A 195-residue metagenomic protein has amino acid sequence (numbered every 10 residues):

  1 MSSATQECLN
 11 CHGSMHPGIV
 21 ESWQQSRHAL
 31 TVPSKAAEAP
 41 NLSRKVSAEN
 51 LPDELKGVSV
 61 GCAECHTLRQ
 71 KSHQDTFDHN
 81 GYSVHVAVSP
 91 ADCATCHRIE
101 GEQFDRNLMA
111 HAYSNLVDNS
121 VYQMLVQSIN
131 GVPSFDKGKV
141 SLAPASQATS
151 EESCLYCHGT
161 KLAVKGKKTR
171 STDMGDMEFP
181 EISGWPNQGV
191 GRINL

Functional and structural regions predicted by a protein language model:
M1-A91, T95-L195: Sequence context of c-type cytochrome heme-c attachment sites
